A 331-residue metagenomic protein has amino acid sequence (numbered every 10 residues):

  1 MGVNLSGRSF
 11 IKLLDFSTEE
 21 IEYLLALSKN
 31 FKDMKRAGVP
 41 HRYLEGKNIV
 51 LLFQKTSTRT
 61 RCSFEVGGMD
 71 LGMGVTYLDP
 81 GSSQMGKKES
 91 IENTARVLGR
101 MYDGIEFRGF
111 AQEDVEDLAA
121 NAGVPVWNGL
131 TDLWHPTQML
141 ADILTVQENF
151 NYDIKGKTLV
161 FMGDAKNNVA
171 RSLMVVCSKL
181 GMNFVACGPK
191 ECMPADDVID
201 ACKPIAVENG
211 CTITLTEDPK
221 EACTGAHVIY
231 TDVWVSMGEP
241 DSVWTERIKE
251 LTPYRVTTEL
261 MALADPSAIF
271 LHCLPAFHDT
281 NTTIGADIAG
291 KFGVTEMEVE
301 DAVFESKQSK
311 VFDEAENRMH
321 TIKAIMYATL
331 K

Functional and structural regions predicted by a protein language model:
M1-C62, V66: Positively charged, low-complexity intrinsically disordered leader regions
R36, R42-Q147, H278: Phosphate/diphosphate ligand-binding glycine-rich loop within oxidoreductases
Q54-V66, N151-D232, M237-E239: Glycine-rich phosphate/diphosphate-binding loop of Rossmann-like nucleotide-binding domains
L98, L118, E221-A222, V303: Structural alpha-helical scaffold elements that stabilize or flank donor/cofactor-binding regions in carbohydrate
I154, S178, E259-S267, S306: Short, conserved loop/helix-junction motifs that constitute active-site signature segments in enzyme catalytic cores
P204-D301: Rossmann-like adenosine-cofactor binding region
I284-K331: C-terminal helix-to-coil terminal segments
